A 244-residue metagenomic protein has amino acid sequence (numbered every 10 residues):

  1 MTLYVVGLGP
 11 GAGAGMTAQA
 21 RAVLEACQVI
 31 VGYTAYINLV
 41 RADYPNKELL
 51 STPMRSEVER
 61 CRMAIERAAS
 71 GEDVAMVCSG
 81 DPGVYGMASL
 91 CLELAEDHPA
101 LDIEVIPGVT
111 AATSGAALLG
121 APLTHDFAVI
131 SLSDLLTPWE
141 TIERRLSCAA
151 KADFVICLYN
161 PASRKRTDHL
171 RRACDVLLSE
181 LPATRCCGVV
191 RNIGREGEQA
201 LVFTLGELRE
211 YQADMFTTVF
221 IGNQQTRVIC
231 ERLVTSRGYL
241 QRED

Functional and structural regions predicted by a protein language model:
M1-I103, S114: Class I S-adenosyl-L-methionine
L3-V5, D73-V74, K151-D244: A contiguous loop/helix-start segment that scaffolds small-molecule binding in enzyme catalytic cores
L8-A12, Y33-A35, T52-M54, S79-D81 (+7 more regions): Fold-independent oxyanion-binding glycine-rich loops and adjacent beta-strand/coil segments at enzyme active sites
G9-G15, T137-W139, L201-F203: Short gly/ser/thr-rich secondary-structure transition/capping motifs
A12, V84-A152: Class I SAM-dependent methyltransferase SAM-binding "motif I" and its flanking Rossmann-like core
C27-I30, D43, R67-G71, L94 (+6 more regions): Change "in soluble alpha/beta enzymes" to "in soluble alpha/beta proteins
